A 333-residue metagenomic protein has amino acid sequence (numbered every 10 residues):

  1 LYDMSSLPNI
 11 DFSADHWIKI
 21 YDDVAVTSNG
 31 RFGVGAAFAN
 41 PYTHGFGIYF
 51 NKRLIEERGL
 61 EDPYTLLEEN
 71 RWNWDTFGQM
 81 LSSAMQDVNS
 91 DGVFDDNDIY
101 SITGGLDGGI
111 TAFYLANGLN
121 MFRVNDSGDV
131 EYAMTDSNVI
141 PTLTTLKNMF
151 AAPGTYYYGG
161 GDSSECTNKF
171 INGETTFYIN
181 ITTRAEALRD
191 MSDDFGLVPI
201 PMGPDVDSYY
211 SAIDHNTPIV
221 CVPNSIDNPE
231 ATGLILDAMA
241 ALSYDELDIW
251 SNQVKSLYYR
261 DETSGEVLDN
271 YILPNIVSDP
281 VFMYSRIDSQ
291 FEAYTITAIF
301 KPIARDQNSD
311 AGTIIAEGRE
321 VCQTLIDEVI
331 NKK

Functional and structural regions predicted by a protein language model:
L1-G45, E56, D75: Hinge/lid segment of periplasmic solute-binding proteins
D3-H16, L66-E69, N120-P141, P204-S211: Short, solvent-exposed loop/beta-turn-alpha elements that line the ligand-binding surface or hinge of extracytoplasmic
Y64, D87-D98: Acidic, glycine-anchored loop motifs typical of Ca2+
T76-S83, S163-Y178: Short helices/loops that flank or line small-molecule/ion binding pockets
G78-S82, A112-G160: Glycine-centered hinge/linker elements that transmit conformational signals in sensory and ligand-binding systems
T176-I181, G196: Paired acidic/hydrophobic, glycine-rich loop segments that form the ligand-binding mouth/hinge of periplasmic-binding
R189-S256: Extracytoplasmic/periplasmic substrate-recognition and gating elements
N224-G233, A241-K333: Conserved C-terminal helix/tail region of periplasmic/extracytoplasmic solute-binding proteins
